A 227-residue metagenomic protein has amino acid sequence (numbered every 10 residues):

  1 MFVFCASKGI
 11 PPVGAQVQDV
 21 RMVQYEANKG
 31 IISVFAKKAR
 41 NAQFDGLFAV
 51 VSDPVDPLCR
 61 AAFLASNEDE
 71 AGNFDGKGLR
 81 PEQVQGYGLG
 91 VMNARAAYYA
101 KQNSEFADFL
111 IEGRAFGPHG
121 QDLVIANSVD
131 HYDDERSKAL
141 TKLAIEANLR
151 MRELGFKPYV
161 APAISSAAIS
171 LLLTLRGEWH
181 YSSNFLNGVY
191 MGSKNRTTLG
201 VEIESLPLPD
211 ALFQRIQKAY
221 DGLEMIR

Functional and structural regions predicted by a protein language model:
M1-L47: Rossmann-like NAD(P)-binding element
A6, V50-H131: Rossmann-fold dinucleotide-binding core
I10-V13, V34-K38, A62, N73-D75 (+1 more regions): Short amphipathic alpha-helical segments, especially helix-boundary/capping motifs
M22-S33, S52-D56, G90, P162: Short, amphipathic alpha-helical segments
V34, K38, A61, Y98-Y99 (+1 more regions): Alpha-helical scaffold segments in soluble metabolic enzymes
F44, P54, L173: Residue-level marker of positions within ordered structural domains that often coincide with functionally constrained
G46-V50, V84, F156, V160: Conserved aromatic-histidine-acidic binding/catalytic patches
K101-R227: Long, compositionally biased stretches enriched for glycine and/or charged residues
